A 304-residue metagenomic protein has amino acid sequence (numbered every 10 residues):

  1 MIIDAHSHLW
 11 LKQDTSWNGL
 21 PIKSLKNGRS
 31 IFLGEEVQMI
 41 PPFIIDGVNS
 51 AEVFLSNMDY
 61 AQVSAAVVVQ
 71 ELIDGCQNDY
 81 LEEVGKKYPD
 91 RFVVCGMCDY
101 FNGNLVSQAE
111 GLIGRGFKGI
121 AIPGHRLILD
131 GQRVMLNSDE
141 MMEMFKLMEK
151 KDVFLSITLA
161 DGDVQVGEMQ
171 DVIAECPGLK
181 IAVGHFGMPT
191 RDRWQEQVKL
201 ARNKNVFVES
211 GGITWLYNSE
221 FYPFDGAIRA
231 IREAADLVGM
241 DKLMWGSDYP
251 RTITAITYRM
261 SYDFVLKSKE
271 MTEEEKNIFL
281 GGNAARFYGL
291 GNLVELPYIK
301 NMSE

Functional and structural regions predicted by a protein language model:
M1-A5, K12, S16-Y60, A65 (+3 more regions): Mid-to-C-terminal alpha-helical segments outside catalytic/metal-binding sites
I2-A5, V69, C95-G96, A121 (+3 more regions): Active-site neighborhood of phospho(di)ester-bond hydrolases with catalytic His/Asp-centered motifs
H6, M58, L81, L112 (+5 more regions): Conserved, mostly hydrophobic/aromatic
H6-K12, T158, H185: Histidine-centered divalent metal-coordination motifs
G47-N57, N102-L112, R193: Short, acidic/polar
S64-A65, I73-D163, F207-W215, E220-F221: Active-site gating/metal-coordination segments in enzymes
L81-K86, R91, I173-A182, R259-S268 (+1 more regions): Short, electropositive alpha-helical surface patch
G119, V134-M244, L296-E304: Catalytic pocket-lining loop regions of alpha/beta-barrel enzymes, especially the amidohydrolase/enolase/GH5 lineages
